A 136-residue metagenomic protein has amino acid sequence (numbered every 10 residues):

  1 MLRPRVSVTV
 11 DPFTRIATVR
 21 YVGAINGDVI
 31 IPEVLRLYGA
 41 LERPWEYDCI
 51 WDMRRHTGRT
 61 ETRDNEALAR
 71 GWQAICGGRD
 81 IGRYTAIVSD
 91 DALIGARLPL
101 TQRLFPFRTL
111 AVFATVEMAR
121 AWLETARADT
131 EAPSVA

Functional and structural regions predicted by a protein language model:
M1-A136: Amphipathic, Lys/Arg-enriched alpha-helical "gate/interface" segment within cytosolic domains that mediates
